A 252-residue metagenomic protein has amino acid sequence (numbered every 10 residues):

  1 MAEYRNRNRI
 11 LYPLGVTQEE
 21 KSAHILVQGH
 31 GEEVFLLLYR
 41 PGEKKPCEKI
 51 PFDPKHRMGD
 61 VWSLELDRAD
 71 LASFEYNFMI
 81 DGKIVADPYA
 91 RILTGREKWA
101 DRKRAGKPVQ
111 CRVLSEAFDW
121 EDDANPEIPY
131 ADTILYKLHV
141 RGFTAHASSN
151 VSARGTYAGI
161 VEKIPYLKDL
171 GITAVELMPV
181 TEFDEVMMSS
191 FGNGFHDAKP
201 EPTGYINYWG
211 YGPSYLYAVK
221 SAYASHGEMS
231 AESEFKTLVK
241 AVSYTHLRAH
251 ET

Functional and structural regions predicted by a protein language model:
M1-H24, G29, P46-K49, H56-H139 (+1 more regions): The feature marks proteins involved in alpha-glucan
V27, E32-K44: Beta-strand-rich binding/interaction modules
Y136-L138, V175-L177, L216: Conserved hydrophobic/aromatic pocket- or pore-lining residues that grip, position, or stack substrates in active sites
F143-V175: A conserved hydrophobic secondary-structure block that centers on an alpha-helix together with its immediately flanking
K168, K236-Y244: Surface-exposed amphipathic alpha-helices with a cationic face
L170-P200: Carboxylate/His-rich catalytic cores and anion/metal-binding grooves
M188-S233, T237: Aromatic- and acidic-residue-enriched carbohydrate-binding clefts of CAZyme catalytic domains
T245-T252: Conserved small/polar residues in nucleotide/adenosyl-binding loops
